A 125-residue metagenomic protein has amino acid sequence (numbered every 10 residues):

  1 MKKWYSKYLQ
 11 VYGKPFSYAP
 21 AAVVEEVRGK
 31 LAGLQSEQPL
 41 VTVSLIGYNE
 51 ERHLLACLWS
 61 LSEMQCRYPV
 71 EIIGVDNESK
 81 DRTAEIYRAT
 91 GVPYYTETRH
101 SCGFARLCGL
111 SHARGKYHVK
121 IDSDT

Functional and structural regions predicted by a protein language model:
K2-S60: N-proximal low-complexity "stem/linker" segments adjacent to membrane-targeting elements
T42-I46, I73-G74, T96: Short hydrophobic beta-strand elements that form part of the catalytic alpha/beta core underpinning NDP-sugar/donor
L55, D81-R88: Acidic helix N-cap motif at the loop->helix transition within catalytic regions of sugar-transfer enzymes
W59-P69: Short, acidic, metal-binding catalytic loop of nucleotide-sugar glycosyltransferases
D76-A84, T125: A conserved acidic beta->alpha catalytic loop
E97-A113: Glycine-rich, basic loop-to-helix element that forms the pyrophosphate-binding segment of sugar-nucleotide handling
T98, I121-S123: Catalytic metal- and UDP-sugar-binding loop of GT-A-like glycosyltransferases, i.e., residues flanking the conserved
H118: Short aromatic/hydrophobic "clamp" motif used to bind/position activated sugar donors
